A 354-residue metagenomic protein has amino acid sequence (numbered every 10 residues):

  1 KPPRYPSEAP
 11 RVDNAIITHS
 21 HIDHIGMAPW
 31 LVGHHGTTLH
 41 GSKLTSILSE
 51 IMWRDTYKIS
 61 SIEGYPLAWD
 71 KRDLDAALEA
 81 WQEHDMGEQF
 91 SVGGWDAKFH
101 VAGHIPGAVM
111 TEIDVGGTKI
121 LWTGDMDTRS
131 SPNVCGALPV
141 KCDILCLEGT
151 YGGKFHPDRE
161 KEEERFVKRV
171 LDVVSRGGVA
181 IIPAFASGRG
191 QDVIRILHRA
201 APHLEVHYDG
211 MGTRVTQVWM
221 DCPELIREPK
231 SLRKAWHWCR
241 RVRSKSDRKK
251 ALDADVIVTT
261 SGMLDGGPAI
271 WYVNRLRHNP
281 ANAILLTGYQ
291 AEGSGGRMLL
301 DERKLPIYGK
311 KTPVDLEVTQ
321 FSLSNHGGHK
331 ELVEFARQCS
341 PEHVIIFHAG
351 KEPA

Functional and structural regions predicted by a protein language model:
K1-I16, H21, I25, W30-E205: His/Asp/Glu-rich metal-coordinating catalytic cores of metallo-dependent phosphodiesterases/hydrolases acting on
D114-G116, A137-V140, E162, I196-A201 (+4 more regions): Short, solvent-exposed amphipathic alpha-helical segments in soluble enzyme and RNA/protein-processing domains
P157-E162, K234-D247, G262-D265, M298-R303 (+1 more regions): A general structural motif
K168-T287, E292, F347: Hard-cation-handling environments
G267-L276, S324-Q338: A short, acidic, amphipathic alpha-helical segment used as a generic capping/interface helix at domain edges
R277-P313: Redox- and metal-dependent alpha/beta enzyme cores, enriched for Fe-S-associated oxidoreductases and cofactor-handling
P306-F335: Generic long, charged, amphipathic alpha-helical segments
A336, S340-I346: Proline-aspartate-enriched helix->loop->beta-strand connector
